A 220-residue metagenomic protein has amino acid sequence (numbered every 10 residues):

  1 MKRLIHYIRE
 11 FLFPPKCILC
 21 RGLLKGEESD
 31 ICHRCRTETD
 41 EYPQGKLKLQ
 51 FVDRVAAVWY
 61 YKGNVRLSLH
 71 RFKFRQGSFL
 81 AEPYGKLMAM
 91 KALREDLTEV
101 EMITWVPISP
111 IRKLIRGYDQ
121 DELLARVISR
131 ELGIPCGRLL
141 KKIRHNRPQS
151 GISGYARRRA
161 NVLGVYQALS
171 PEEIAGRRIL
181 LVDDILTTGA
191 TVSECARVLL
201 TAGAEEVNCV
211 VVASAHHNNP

Functional and structural regions predicted by a protein language model:
M1-D183, T187-P220: Glycine-rich phosphate/pyrophosphate-handling loop used in enzymes and phosphotransfer proteins
